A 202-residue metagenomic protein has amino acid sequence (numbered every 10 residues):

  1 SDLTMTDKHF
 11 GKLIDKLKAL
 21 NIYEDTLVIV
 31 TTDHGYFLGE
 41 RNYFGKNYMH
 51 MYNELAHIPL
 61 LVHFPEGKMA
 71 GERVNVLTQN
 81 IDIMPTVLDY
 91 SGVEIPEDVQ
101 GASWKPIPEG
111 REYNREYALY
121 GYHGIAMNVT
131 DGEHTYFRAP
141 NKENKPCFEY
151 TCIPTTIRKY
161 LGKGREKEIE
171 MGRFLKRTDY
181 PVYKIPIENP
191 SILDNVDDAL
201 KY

Functional and structural regions predicted by a protein language model:
S1-T26, Y90: A long, amphipathic alpha-helix that forms part of the scaffold/cap immediately adjacent to metal-dependent active
K8, F64-G67, G92-E94, G132-H134 (+1 more regions): Short loop segments at secondary-structure junctions
F10, V28, D33, P59-L60 (+3 more regions): Generic structural signal for small/hydrophobic residues in well-ordered secondary structure, especially within
K16-Q79, R115-E116: Histidine-centered active-site microenvironments of extracellular/periplasmic hydrolases and transferases
L20, H34-F37, R41, G67 (+3 more regions): Phosphate/oxyanion-binding loops and surfaces in catalytic or ligand/nucleic-acid-binding neighborhoods
E24-T26, G71-D131: Polar, surface-exposed loop/tail segments that function as active-site lids or cofactor/substrate-recognition elements
H34-F37, F44, H57, G67-K68 (+4 more regions): Short, solvent-exposed loop/turn segments at secondary-structure junctions
N53, H123-Y202: C-terminal, low-complexity/hydrophilic appendages and adjacent surface loops of extracellular/periplasmic anionic
